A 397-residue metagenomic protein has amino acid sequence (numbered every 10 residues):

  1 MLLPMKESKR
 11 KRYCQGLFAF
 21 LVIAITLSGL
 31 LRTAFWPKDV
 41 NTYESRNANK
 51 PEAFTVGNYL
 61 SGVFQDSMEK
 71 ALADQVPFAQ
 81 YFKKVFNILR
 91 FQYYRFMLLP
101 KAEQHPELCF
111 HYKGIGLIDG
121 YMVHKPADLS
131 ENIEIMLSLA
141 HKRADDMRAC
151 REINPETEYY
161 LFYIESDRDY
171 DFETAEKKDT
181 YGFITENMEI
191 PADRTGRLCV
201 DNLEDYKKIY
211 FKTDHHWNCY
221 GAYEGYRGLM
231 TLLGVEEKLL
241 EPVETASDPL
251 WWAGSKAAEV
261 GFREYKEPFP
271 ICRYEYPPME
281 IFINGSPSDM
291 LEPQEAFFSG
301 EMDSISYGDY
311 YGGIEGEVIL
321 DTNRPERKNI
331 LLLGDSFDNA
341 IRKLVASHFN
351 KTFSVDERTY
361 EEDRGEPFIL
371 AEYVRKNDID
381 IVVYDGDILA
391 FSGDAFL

Functional and structural regions predicted by a protein language model:
M1-L397: Extracellular glycan-modifying ectodomains
